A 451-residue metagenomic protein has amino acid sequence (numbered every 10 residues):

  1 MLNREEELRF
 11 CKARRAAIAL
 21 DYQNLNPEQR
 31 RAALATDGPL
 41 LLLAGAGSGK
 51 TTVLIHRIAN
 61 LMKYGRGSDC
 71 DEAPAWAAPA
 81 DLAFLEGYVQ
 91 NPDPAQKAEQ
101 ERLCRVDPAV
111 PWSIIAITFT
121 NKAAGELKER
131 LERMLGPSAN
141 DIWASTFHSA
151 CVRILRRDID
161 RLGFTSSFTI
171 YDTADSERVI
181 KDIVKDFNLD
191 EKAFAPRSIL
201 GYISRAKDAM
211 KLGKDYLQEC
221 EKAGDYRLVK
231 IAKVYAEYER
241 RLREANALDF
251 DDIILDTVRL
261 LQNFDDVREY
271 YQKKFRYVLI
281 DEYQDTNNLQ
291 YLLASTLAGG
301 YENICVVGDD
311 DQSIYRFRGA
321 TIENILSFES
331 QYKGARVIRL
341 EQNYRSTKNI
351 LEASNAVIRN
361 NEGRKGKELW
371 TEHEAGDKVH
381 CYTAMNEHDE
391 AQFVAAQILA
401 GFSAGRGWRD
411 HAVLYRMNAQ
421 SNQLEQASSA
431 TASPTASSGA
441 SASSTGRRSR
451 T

Functional and structural regions predicted by a protein language model:
A13-I18, Y22-L54, A73-Y88, E99 (+7 more regions): Conserved helicase NTPase motor core
G38, A109-S113, S138-D141, V179 (+6 more regions): Short glycine-/polar-rich loops that comprise or flank the Walker A/P-loop and associated switch/sensor motifs
T51-L54, V89-R105, K333-R336, E341-P434: Helicase P-loop NTPase motor core
L61-C70, A109, G136: Post-Walker A helix-loop "phosphate-sensing" segment adjacent to the P-loop in P-loop NTPases
P111-G201, Y382, A395, S437: Conserved P-loop NTPase-based nucleic-acid remodeling module centered on helicase motor cores
R153-D160, I314-S330, S354: Short regulatory helix/loop adjacent to the ATP-binding pocket of P-loop NTPases
A174-L242: Coupling/switch/interface segments within P-loop NTPase motor domains and analogous charged loops in nucleic-acid
S429-T431, A436, S443-T451: Conserved short internal alpha-helix adjacent to the catalytic or cofactor-binding core of large enzyme scaffolds
